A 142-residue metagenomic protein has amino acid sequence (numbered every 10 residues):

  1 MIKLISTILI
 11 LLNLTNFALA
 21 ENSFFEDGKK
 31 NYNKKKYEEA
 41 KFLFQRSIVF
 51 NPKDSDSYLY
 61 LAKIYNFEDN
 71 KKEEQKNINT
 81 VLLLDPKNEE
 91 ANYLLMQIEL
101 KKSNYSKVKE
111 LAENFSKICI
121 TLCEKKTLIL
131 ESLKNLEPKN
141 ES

Functional and structural regions predicted by a protein language model:
N22-R46, F50: Alpha-helical segment of the N-proximal tetratricopeptide repeat
N33-K34, F67-E68, K101, S132-K139: Register position in tetratricopeptide repeats
Q45-V49, N79-L83, K117: Conserved structural position within tetratricopeptide repeats
Y60, L94, L128-S132: Canonical tetratricopeptide repeat
L83-D85, M96-C123, K134: TPR/TPR-like (Sel1-like) alpha-helical repeat modules
